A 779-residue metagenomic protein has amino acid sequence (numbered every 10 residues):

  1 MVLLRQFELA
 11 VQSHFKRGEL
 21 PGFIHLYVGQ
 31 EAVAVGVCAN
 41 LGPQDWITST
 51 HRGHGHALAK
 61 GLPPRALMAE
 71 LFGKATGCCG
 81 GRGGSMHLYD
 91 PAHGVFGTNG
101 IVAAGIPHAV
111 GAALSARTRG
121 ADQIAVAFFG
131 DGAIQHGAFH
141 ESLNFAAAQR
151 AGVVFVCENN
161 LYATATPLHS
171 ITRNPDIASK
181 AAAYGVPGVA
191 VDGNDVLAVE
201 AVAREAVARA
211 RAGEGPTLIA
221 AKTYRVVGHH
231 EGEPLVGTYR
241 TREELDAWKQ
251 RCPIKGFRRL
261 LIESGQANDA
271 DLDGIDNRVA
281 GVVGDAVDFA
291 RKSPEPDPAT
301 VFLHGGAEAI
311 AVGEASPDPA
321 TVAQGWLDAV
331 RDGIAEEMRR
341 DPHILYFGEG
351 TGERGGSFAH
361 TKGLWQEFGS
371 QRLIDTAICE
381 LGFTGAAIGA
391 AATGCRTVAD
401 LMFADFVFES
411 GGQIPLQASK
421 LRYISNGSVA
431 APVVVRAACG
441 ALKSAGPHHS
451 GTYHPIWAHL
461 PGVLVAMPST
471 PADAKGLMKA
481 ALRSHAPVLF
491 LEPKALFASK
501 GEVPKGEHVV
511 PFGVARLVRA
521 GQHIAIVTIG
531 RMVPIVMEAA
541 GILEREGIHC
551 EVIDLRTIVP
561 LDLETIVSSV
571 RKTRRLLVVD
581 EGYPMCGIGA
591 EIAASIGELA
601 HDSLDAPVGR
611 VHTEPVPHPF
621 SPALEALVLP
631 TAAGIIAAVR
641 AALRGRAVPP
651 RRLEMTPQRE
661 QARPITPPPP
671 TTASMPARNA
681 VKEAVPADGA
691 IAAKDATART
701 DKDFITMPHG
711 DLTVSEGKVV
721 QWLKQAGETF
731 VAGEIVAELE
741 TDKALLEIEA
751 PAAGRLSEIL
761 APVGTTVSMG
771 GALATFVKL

Functional and structural regions predicted by a protein language model:
L9-S13, R17-Q149, S170-R173, A178 (+6 more regions): Cofactor-binding active-site loop characterized by glycine-rich and histidine/acidic residues
V35, H93-N159, V191-R209, G352-S428: Thiamine diphosphate
Q149, C157-A280, K292, H360-G363 (+6 more regions): Thiamine diphosphate
N277, G281-P317: Terminal amphipathic helices with adjacent charged low-complexity linkers/tails
H304-A386, A391-T393, P670, S674-M675 (+1 more regions): Non-catalytic terminal/interface segments that mediate subunit docking, oligomerization, and allosteric communication
S444-V527: Phosphate/diphosphate-binding glycine-rich loops and adjacent basic-rich segments that engage nucleotide
I665-E738, E747, P751-A753, E758-L760: Acidic, low-complexity mobile loops and tails
V731-E749, S768-L779: Short hydrophobic beta/alpha edge segments that flank linear recognition/processing sites
